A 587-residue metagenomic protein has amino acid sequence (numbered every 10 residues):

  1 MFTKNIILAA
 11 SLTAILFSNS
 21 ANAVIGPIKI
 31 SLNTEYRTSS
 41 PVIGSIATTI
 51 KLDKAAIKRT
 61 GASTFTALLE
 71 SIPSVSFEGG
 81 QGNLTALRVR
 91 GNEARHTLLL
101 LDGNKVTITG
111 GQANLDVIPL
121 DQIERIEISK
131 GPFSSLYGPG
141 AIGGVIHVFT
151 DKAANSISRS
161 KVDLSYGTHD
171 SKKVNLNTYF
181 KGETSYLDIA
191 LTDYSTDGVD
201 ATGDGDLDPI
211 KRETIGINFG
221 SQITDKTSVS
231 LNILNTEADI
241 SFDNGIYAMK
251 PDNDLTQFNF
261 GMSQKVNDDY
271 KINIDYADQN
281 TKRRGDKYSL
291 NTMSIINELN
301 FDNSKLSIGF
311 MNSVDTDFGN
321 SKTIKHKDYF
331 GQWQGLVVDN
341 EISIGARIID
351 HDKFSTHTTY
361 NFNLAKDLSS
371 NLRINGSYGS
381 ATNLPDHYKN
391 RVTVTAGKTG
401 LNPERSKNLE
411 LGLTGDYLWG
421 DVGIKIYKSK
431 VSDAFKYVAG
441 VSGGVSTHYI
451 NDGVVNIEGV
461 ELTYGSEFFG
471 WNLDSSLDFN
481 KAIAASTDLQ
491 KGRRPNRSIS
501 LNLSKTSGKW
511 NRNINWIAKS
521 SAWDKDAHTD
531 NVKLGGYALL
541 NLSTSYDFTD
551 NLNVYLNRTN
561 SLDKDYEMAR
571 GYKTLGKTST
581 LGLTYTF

Functional and structural regions predicted by a protein language model:
N22-K58: Short, acidic, small-residue-rich periplasmic hinge/interaction motif at the N-terminus of Gram-negative outer-membrane
T66-N104: Extracytoplasmic beta-strand/coil segments of soluble accessory domains associated with Gram-negative outer-membrane
L68-L69, I126-I128, I146-V148: Non-catalytic regulatory/gating segments with a bias toward low-complexity or hydrophobic composition
N104-P132: Short acidic/polar hinge/loop motifs at secondary-structure boundaries that mediate gating or recognition
H147, N155-I157, D163-S165, H169 (+1 more regions): Periplasmic-side early beta-strands and strand-to-turn transitions of outer-membrane beta-barrels
S221-T224, N267, N303-V431, D474 (+3 more regions): Structural signature of Gram-negative outer-membrane beta-barrels, strongest in the C-terminal barrel of TonB-dependent
A248-F258, M262-K265, S289-N291, K353-S355 (+7 more regions): Outer-membrane beta-barrel signature, preferentially recognizing the C-terminal barrel domain of Gram-negative
N303, L336-I342, K428-K430, I450-A527 (+4 more regions): Gram-negative outer-membrane beta-barrel transporters
